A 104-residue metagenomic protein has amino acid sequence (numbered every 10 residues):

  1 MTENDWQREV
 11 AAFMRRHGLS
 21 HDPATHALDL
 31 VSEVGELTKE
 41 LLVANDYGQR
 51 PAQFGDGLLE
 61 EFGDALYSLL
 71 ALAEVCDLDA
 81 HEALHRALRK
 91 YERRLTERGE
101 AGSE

Functional and structural regions predicted by a protein language model:
M1-F62, L66-E104: Flexible "arm" and connector segments at domain edges
